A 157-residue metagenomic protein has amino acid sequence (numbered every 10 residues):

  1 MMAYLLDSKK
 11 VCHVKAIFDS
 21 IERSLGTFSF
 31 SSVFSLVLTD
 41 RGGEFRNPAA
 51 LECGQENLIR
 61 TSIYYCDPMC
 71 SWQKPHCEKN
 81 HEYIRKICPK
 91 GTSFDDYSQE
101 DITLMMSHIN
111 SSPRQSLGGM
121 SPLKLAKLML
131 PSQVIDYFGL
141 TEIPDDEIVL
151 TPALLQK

Functional and structural regions predicted by a protein language model:
M1-Y4, Y65, K90: Short small-residue beta-strand/loop micro-motif enriched in glycine and branched aliphatics
M2-F28: Active-site beta-loop-alpha junctions of metal-dependent nucleic acid enzymes, especially the RNase H-like/DDE
A3-L5, L38, G118: Structured core elements
K9-V14, S20, E82-K86, S107 (+1 more regions): Metal-centered catalytic cores of metalloenzymes
F28-N47, D67-M69: Acidic/histidine-rich, metal-coordinating catalytic segments
T39-R41, L51, I63-I87, D95-S107: RNase H-like two-metal-ion nuclease catalytic core shared by retroviral integrases and related mobile-element nucleases
A49-T61: Short, surface-exposed basic-aromatic patches at helix termini and helix-loop junctions that form
K90-K157: C-terminal domain-tail junction helix/linker
